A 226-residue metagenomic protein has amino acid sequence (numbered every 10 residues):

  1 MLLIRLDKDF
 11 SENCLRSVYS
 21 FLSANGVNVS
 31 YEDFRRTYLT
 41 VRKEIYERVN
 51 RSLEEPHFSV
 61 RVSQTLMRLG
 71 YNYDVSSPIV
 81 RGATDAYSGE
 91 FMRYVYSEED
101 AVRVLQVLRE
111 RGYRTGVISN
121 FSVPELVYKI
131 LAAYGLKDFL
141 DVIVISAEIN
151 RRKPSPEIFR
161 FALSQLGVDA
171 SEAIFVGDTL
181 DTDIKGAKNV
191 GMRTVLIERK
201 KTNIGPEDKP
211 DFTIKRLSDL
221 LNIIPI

Functional and structural regions predicted by a protein language model:
M1-E98, V107: N-terminal helical cap/lid subdomain that shapes the substrate entry/recognition surface in HAD-like hydrolases
I4-D9, N25-E32, V102, Q106-R109 (+1 more regions): Asp-based, Mg2+/Mn2+-dependent phosphohydrolase catalytic module
